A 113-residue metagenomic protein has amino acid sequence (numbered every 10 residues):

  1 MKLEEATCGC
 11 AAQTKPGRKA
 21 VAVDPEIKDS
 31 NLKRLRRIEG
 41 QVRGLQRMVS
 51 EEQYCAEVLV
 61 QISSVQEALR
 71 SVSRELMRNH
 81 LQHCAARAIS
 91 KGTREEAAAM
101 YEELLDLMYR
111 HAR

Functional and structural regions predicted by a protein language model:
M1-R113: Solvent-exposed interaction patches of small proteins and small membrane subunits
